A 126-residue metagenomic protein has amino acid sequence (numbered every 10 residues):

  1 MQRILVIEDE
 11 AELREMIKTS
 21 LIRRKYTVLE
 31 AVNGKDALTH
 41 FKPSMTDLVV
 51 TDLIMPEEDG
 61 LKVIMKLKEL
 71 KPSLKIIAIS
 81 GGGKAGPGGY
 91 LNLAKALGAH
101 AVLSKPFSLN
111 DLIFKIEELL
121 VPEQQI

Functional and structural regions predicted by a protein language model:
E8: Conserved acidic carboxylate
A11-L29: Two-component/phosphorelay signaling modules centered on CheY-like receiver
N33-D36, D59-K62: Acidic catalytic/metal-coordinating carboxylates
D52: Active-site residues of response regulator receiver
M55: Receiver (REC) domain active-site loop signature in two-component systems and cognate sites in sensor histidine kinases
K62, G83-L103: Alpha4 helix (beta4-alpha4-beta5 surface) of REC/receiver domains from two-component response regulators
I79-G81: Hydrophobic/aromatic residues positioned on beta-strands within the core alpha/beta folds
K95, S104-E117: C-terminal output helix
